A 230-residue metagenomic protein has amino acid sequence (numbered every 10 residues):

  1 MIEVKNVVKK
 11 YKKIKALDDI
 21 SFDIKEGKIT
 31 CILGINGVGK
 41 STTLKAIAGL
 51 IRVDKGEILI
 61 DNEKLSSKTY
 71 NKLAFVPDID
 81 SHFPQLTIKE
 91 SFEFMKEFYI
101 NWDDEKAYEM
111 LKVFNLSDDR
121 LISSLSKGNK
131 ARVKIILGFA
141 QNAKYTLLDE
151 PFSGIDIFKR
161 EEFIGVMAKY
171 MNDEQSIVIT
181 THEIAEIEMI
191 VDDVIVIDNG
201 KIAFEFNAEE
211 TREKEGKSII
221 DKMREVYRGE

Functional and structural regions predicted by a protein language model:
I35-G39: Walker A (P-loop) phosphate-binding loop of ABC-type ATPase nucleotide-binding domains
A48: Helix-to-loop junction immediately C-terminal to a conserved catalytic motif
G56-T69: Conserved ABC transporter NBD signature motif
I79-V133: ABC-family P-loop ATPase nucleotide-binding domains
T146-E150: Catalytic Walker B motif of ABC-type/P-loop ATPase nucleotide-binding domains
T181-H182: H-loop/switch region of ABC-family ATPase nucleotide-binding domains
